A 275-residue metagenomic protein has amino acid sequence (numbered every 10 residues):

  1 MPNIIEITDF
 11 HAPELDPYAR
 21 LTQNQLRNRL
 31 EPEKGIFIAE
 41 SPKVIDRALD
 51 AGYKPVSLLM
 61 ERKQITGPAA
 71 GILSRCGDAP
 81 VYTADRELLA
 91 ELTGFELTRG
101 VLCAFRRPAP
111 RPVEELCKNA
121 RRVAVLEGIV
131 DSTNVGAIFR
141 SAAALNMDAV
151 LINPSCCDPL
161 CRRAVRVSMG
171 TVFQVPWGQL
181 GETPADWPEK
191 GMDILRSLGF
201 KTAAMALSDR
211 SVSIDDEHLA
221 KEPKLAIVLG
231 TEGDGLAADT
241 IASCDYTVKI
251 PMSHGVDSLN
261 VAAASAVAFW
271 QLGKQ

Functional and structural regions predicted by a protein language model:
M1-P68, C156-C157: Boundary-proximal intrinsically disordered activation/regulatory segments immediately upstream of a helical core
I4-H11, P80-D85, P176-W187: Short acidic-hydrophobic, aromatic-tinged amphipathic segments that line or gate anion-handling sites
D50, P108-R210: RNA substrate-binding interface of SAM-dependent RNA methyltransferases
G67-D78, T240: Short, aromatic/basic amphipathic alpha-helical patches
R75-G94: A glycine-rich helix N-cap at a beta->alpha junction
C103, S141-L145, P159-F173, A238-Q275: Structured adenosyl-cofactor binding patch, chiefly the S-adenosyl-L-methionine
A203-H254: Active-site/ligand-binding-proximal alpha/beta "capping" segment
